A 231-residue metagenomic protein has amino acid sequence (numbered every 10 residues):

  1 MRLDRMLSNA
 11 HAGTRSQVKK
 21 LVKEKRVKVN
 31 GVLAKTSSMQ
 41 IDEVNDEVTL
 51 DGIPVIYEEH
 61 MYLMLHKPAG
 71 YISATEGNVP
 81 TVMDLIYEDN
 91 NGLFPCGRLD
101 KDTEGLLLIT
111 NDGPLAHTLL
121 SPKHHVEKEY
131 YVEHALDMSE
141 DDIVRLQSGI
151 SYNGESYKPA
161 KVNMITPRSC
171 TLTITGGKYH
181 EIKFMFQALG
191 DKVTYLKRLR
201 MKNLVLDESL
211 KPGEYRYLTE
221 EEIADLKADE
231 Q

Functional and structural regions predicted by a protein language model:
M1-Q231: Basic, flexible Lys/Arg- and Gly-enriched helix-loop patches that mediate nucleic-acid binding at interfaces with rRNA
